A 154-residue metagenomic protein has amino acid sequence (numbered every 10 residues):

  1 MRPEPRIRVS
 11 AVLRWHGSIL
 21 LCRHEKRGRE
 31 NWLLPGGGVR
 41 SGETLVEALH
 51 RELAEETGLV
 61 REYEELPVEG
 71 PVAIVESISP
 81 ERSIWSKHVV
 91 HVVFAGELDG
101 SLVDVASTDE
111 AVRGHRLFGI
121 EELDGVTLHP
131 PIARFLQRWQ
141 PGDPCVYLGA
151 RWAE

Functional and structural regions predicted by a protein language model:
M1-L34, R61: N-terminal strand-loop-strand
H24-E25, V92, A150-W152: Short, well-ordered beta-to-alpha junction loops that form the rim of enzyme active sites and present histidine/acidic
R29-W32, V103-E154: Nudix hydrolase/Nudix homology domain
V39-P67, V75-L128: Unchanged
